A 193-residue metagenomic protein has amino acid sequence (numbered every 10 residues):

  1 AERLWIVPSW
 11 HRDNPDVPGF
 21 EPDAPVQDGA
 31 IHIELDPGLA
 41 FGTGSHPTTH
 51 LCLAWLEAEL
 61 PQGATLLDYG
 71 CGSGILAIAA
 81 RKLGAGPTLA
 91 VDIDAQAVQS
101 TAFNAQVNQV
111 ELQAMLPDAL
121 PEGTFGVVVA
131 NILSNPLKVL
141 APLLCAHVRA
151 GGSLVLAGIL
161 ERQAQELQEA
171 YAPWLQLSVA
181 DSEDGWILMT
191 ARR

Functional and structural regions predicted by a protein language model:
A1-E2, G29, P47, L89-D92 (+1 more regions): A generic structural signal for well-ordered coil/turn residues at beta-strand boundaries that shape enzyme active-site
A1-G42: Non-catalytic substrate-recognition/targeting regions of SAM-dependent transferases
L4, A64, G152-S153: Surface-exposed loop/turn positions
W5, W10, W55, Y69-C71 (+2 more regions): Tryptophan-centered motif/residue detector
D36, A40-G42, D68-G72, A150 (+2 more regions): Short glycine/serine/threonine-biased micro-segments
L39, T43-P121: Conserved SAM/SAH cofactor-binding pocket of Class I
E59, V91-R193: S-adenosylmethionine
